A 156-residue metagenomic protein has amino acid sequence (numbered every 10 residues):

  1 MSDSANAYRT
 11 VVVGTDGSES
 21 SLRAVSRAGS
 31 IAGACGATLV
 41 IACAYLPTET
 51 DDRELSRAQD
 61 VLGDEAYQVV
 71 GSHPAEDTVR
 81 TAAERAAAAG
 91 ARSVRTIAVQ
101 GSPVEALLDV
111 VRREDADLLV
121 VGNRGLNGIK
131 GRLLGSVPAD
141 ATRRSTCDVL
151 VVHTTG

Functional and structural regions predicted by a protein language model:
M1-A7, S20, R80-L119, G156: Structural beta-alpha unit
D3-G63, A89: Small/aliphatic-rich secondary-structure junction motif
V40-A42, R95-V99, L150: General small-molecule cofactor/ligand-binding pocket signal
C43-A44, G122-R124, H153-T154: Short secondary-structure boundary segments
S56-D60, R112-E114, V137-P138: Short, hinge-like loop/turn segments at secondary-structure boundaries
V61-D77: A short acidic, glycine-rich active-site loop that binds or catalyzes chemistry on phosphate/adenosine moieties
L118-D140: Glycine-rich, Arg-bearing micro-motifs that act as flexible, cationic patches
